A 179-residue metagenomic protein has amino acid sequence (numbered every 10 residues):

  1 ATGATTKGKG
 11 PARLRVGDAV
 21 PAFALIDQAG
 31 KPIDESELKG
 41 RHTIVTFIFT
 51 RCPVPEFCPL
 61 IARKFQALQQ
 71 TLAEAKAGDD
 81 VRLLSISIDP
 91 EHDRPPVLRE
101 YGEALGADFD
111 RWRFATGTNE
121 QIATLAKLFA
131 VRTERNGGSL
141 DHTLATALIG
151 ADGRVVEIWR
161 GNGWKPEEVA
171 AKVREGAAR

Functional and structural regions predicted by a protein language model:
A1-S36, L60-R63, A67-Q70: N-terminal "domain-start" segment that seeds a small globular fold
D18, H42, I48-R51, Q69-K76 (+5 more regions): Sec/Tat-exported extracytoplasmic proteins
A24, R113, V156-W159: Structural signal for short hydrophobic segments within the conserved structured cores of catalytic domains across
I33-K64: Short active-site neighborhood of thiol/selenol oxidoreductases, capturing the structured segment around
I44-V45, L83, T146: Hydrophobic beta-strand anchors of alpha/beta hydrolase catalytic cores
V54-E56, L60-L125: Structural microenvironment flanking redox-active thiols in thiol-disulfide oxidoreductases
T124-K127, V131-R179: Thiol-/selenol-based redox modules, centered on thioredoxin-like and closely related oxidoreductase domains
